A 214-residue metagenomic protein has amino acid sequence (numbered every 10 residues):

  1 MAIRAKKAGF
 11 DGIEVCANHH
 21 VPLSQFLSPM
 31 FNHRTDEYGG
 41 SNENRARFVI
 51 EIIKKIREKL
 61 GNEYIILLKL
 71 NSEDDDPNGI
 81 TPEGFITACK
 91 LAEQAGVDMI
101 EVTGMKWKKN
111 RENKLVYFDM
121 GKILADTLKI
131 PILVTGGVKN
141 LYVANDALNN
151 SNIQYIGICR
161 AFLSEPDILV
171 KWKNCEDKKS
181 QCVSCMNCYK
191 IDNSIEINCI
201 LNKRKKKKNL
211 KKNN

Functional and structural regions predicted by a protein language model:
M1-N214: Flavin-dependent oxidoreductase catalytic cores
